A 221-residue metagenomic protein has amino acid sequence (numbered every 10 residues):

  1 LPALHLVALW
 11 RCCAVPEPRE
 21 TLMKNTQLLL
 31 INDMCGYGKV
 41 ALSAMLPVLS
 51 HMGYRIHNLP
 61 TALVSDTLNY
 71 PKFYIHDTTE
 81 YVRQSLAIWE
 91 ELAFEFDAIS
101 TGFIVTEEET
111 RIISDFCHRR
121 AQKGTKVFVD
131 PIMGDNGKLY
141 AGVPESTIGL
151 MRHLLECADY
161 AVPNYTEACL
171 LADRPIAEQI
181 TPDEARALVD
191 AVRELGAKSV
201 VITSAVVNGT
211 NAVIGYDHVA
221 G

Functional and structural regions predicted by a protein language model:
C12-C13: Cysteine-centered motifs
E17-E20: Intrinsically disordered, low-complexity polyampholyte segments enriched for Lys and acidic residues
K24-V129, M133-A141: Conserved N-terminal subdomain of the carbohydrate kinase-like
G142-V219: Conserved phosphate/ATP/ADP-binding segment of small-molecule kinases
